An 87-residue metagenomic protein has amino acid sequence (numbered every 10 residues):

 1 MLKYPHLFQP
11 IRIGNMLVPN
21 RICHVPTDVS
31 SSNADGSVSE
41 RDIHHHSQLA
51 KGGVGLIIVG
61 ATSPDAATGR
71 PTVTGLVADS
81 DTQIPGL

Functional and structural regions predicted by a protein language model:
M1-L87: Flavin-dependent oxidoreductase catalytic cores
